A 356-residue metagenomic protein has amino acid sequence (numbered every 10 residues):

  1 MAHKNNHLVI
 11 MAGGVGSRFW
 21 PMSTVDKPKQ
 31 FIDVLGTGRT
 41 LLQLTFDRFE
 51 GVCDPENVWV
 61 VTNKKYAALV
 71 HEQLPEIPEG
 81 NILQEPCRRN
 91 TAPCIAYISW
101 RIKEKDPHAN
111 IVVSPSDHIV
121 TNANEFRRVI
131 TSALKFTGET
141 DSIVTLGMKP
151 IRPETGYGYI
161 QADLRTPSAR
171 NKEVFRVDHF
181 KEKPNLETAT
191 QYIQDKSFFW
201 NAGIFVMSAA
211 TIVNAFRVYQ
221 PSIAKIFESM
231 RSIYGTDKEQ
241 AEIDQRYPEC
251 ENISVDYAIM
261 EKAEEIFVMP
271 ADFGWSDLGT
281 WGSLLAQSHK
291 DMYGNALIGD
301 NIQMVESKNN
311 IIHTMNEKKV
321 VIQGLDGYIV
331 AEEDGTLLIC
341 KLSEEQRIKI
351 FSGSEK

Functional and structural regions predicted by a protein language model:
M1-I10, R18-V25, G36-P115, T121-T131: Conserved N-terminal catalytic core of the sugar/cofactor nucleotidyltransferase
A2-N5, A209-K356: Left-handed beta-helix
M11-A12, V61, V112-P115, T145-K149 (+3 more regions): Short beta-strand segments
L42, I98, D117, I160 (+3 more regions): Residue-level signal for inorganic ion chemistry
V60, L83-Q84, V113, V144-M148 (+2 more regions): General beta-strand structural signal in soluble alpha/beta enzymes
A123-R246, F267, E317, K341-L342: Conserved core of the sugar-phosphate nucleotidyltransferase
